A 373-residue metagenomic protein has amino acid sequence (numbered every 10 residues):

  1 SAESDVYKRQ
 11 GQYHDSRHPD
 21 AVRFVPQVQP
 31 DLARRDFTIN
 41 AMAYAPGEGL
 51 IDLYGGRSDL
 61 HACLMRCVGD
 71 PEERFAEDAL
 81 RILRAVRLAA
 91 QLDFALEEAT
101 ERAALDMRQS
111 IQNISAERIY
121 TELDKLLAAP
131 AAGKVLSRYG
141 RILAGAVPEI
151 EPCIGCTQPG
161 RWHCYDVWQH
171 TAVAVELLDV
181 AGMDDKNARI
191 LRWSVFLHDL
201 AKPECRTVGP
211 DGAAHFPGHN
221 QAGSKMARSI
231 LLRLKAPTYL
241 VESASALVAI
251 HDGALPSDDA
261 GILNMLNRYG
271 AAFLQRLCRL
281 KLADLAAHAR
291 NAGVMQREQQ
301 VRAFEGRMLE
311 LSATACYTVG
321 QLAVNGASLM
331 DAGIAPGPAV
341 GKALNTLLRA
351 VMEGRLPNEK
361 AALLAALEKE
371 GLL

Functional and structural regions predicted by a protein language model:
S1-L373: Catalytic cores of the polymerase beta-like nucleotidyltransferase superfamily and closely associated nucleotide
